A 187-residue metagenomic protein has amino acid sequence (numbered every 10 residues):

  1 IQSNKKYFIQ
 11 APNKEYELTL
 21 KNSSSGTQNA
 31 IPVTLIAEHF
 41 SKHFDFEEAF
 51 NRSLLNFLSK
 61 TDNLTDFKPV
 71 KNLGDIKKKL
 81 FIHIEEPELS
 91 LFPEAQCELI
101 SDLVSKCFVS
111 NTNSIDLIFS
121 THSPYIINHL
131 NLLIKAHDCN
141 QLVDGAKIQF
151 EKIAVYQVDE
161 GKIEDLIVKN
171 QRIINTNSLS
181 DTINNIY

Functional and structural regions predicted by a protein language model:
I9-I186: Switch/communication elements of ASCE P-loop NTPase nucleotide-binding domains
